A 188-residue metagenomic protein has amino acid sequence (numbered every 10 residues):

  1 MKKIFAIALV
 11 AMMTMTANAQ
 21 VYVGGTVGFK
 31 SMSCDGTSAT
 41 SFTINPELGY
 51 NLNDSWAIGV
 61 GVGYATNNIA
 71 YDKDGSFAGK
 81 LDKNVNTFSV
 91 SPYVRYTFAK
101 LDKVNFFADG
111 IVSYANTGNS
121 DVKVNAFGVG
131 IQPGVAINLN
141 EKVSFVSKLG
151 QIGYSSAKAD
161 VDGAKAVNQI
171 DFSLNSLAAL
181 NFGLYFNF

Functional and structural regions predicted by a protein language model:
M1-Q20, F188: Cleavable N-terminal export/targeting peptides
N18-I69, N119, D171, N175-F188: Short glycine/proline- and aromatic-enriched beta-strand/turn motifs that initiate or cap beta-hairpins
V21-V23, S55-I58, L101-V104, I137-F145: Repeated loop/turn-to-beta-strand initiation elements of outer-membrane beta-barrel proteins
G25-F29, V60-Y64, P92, A108-Y114 (+2 more regions): Transmembrane beta-barrel strands of outer-membrane/channel proteins
G28-G36, A65-D74, A99-L101, S113-D121 (+1 more regions): Sequence/structural signature of outer-membrane beta-barrel proteins
S38-I44, N84-V90, V104, K123-V129 (+1 more regions): Residues that define the transmembrane beta-barrel architecture of outer-membrane proteins
Y50, Y96-F98, V135-I137, F186: Residue-level signature of outer-membrane beta-barrel architecture
A65-D72, K80, A136-F188: Predominantly the C-terminal beta-signal and adjacent terminal strand-loop region of outer-membrane beta-barrel
